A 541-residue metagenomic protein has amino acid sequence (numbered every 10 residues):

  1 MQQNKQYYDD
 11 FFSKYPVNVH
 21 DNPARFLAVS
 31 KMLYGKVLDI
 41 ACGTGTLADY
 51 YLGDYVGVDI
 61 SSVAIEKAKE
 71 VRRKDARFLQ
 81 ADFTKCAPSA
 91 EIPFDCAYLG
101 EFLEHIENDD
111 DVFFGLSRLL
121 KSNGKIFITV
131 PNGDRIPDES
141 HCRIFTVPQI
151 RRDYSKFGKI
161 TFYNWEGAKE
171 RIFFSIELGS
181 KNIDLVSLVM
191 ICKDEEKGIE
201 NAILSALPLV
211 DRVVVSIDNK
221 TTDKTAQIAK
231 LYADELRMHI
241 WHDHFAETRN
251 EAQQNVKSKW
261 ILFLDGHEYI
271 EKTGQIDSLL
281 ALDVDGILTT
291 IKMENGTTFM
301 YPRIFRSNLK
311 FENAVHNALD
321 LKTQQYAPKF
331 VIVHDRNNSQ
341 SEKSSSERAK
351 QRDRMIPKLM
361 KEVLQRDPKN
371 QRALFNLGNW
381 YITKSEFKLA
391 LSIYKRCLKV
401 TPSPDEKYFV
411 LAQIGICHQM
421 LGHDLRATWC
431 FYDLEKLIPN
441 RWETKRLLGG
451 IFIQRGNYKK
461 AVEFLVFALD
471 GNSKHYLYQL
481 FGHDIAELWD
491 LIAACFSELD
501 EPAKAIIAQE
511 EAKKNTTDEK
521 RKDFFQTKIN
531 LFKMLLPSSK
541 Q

Functional and structural regions predicted by a protein language model:
M1-A90, C96, G100, D110-F113 (+2 more regions): Conserved N-terminal segment of class I S-adenosyl-L-methionine
L79, A226-E251, N255: Conserved donor nucleotide-binding strand/loop of the catalytic core
D111-S122: A short glycine-rich, Lys/Arg-flanked "PGG" loop and its adjoining helix->strand segment in the class I
G124-V130: Conserved beta-strand signature within the Rossmann-like core of class I S-adenosyl-L-methionine
S175, A246-Q253, K259, F263 (+2 more regions): Catalytic-site signature of metal-activated, phosphate-bearing donor transferases, centered on the GT-A/GT-A-like
C192-L209: Short, well-formed alpha-helical segments that are part of the catalytic scaffolds of diverse glycosyltransferases
S205, S216-I228, W241, D265: A conserved acidic beta->alpha catalytic loop
